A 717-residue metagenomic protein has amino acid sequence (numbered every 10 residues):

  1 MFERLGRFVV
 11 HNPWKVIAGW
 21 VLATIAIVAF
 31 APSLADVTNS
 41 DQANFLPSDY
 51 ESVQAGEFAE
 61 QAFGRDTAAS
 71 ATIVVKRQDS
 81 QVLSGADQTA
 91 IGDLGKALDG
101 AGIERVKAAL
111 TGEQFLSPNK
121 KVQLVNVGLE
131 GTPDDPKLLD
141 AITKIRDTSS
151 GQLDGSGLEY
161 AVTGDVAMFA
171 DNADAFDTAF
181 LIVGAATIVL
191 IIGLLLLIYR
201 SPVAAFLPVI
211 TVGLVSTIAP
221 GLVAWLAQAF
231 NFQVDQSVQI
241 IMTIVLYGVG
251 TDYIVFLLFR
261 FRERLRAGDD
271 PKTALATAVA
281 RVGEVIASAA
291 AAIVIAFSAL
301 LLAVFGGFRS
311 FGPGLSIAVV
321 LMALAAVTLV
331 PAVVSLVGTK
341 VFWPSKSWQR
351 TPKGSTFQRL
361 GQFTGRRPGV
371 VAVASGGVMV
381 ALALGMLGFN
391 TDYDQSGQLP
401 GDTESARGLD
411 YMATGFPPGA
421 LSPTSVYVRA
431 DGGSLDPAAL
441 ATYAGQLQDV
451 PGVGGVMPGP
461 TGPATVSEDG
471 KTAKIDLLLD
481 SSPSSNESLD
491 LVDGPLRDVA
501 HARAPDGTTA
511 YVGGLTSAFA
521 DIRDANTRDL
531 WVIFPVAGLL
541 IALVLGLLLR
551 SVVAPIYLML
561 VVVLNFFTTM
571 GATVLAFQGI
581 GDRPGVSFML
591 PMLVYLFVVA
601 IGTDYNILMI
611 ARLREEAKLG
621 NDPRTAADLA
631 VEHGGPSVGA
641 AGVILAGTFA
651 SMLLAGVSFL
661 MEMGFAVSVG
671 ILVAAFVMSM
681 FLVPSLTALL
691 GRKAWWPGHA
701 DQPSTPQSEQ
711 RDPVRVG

Functional and structural regions predicted by a protein language model:
M1-N39, E104, E130-T391, P505-A510 (+1 more regions): Membrane-embedded transmembrane helical bundles of large multi-pass transporters/channels
A35-N39, S70-V75: Short, conserved active-site loops that position catalytic residues or coordinate cofactors/metal ions across diverse
S48-S70, R77-F169, N390-G585, I607: Structured non-transmembrane domains adjacent to transmembrane bundles in polytopic membrane proteins
